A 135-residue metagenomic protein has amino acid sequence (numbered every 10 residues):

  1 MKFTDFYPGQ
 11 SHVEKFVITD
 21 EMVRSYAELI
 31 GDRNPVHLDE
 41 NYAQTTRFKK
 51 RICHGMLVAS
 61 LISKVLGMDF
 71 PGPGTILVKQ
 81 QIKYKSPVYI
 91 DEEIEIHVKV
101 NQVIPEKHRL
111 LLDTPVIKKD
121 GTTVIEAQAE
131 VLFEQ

Functional and structural regions predicted by a protein language model:
M1-P8, V88-Q135: HotDog/MaoC-like acyl-thioester-processing domains
M1-T75: Hot-dog-fold acyl-thioester-processing enzymes
V13, L77-K79, L111-L112, E126: Hydrophobic residues on conserved beta-strands that form the core of alpha/beta folds
V13-V17, K83, E130-L132: Generic structural detector for well-ordered beta-strands
V36-H37, F48, L61, I76-L77 (+5 more regions): Short, intrinsically disordered/low-complexity patches at protein termini and at juxtamembrane boundaries
M68-I96: Mid-chain, well-packed structural core segment of small domains
